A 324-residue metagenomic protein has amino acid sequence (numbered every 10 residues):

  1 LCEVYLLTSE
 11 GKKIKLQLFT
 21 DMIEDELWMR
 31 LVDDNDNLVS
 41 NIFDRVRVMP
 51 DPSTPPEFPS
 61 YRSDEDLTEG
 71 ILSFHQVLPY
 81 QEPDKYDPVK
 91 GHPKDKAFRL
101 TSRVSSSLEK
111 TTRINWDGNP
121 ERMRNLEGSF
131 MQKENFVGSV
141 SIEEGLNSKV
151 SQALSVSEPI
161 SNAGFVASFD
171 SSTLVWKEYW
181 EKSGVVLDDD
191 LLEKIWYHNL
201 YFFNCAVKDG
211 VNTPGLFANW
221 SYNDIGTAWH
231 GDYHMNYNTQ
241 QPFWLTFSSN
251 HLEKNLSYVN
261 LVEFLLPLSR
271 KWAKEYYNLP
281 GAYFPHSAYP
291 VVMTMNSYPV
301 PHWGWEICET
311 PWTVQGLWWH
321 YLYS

Functional and structural regions predicted by a protein language model:
L1-D232, L252-N255, E263-W272: Acidic/polar, glycine-enriched structural segments that form the non-catalytic walls/loops of the carbohydrate-binding
V207-M235, L252-Q315, W319-Y323: Helix-terminus loop motifs that line ligand-binding clefts
T246-H251: A short, structured beta-strand-centered segment in the mid-to-C-terminal lobe of catalytic cores from group-transfer
